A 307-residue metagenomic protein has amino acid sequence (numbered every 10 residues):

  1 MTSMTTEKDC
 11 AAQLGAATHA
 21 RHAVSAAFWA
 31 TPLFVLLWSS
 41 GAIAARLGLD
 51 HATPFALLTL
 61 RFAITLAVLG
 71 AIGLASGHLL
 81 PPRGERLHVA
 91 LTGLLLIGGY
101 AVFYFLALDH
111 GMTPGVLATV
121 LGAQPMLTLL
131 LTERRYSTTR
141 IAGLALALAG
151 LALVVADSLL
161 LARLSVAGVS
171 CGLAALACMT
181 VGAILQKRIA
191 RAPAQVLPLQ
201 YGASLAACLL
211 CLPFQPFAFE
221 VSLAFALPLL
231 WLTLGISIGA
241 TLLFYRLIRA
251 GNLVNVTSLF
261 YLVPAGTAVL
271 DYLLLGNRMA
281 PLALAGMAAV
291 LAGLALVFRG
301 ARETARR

Functional and structural regions predicted by a protein language model:
A23-F28, D50-F55, T59, P81-L87 (+4 more regions): Juxtamembrane helix-entry segments on the extracytoplasmic side of multipass membrane proteins
T31, G84-G93, Y136-L148, G168-V169 (+2 more regions): Cytoplasmic-side transmembrane-helix entry/capping segments in multi-pass membrane proteins
L36-A67, T113, V181-S204: Juxtamembrane helix-loop-helix junctions in multi-pass membrane proteins
L37, G41-A42, G70-L117, L153 (+1 more regions): Specific transmembrane alpha-helical segments of multi-pass solute transporters/efflux pumps, especially DMT/EamA
A56-A67, A101-T139, A175, L253-Y272: Specific alpha-helical transmembrane segments that line the substrate/conduction pathway and gating interfaces
L60, V116-A123, L185-A206, S237-L273: Helix-helix packing/entry segments at the starts of transmembrane helices
L69, L127-L130, S158-P216, R307: Transmembrane alpha-helical segments that form core, pore/gating elements of small-molecule transporters/exporters
L69, T92, A123, T139-S158 (+3 more regions): Hydrophobic transmembrane alpha-helices of multi-pass small-molecule transport proteins
